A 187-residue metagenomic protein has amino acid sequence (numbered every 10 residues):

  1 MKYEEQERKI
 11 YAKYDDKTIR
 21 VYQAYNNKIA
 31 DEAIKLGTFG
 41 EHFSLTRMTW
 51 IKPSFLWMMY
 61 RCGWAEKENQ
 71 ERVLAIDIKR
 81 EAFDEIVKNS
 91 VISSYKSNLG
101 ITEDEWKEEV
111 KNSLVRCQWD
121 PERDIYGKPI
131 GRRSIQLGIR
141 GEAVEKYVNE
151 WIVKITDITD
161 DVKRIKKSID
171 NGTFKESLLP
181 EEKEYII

Functional and structural regions predicted by a protein language model:
M1-S44: ADP-ribose/NAD+-binding catalytic cleft of ART/PARP-like enzymes
R8-K9, C62-W64, D124-G127: Catalytic micro-motifs at enzyme active sites that drive phosphoryl/nucleotidyl and oxygen chemistry
V21, A75-D77, Q136-G138: A structural signal for short, well-ordered beta-strand segments and their strand-loop junctions that often border
G40-W119: ADP-ribosyltransferase catalytic core
F83-I169: Long, low-complexity, intrinsically disordered segments enriched in glycines and aromatic residues
D157-T159, K163-I187: Aromatic-residue-lined binding/catalytic grooves and analogous aromatic/hydrophobic interfacial grooves in multimeric
